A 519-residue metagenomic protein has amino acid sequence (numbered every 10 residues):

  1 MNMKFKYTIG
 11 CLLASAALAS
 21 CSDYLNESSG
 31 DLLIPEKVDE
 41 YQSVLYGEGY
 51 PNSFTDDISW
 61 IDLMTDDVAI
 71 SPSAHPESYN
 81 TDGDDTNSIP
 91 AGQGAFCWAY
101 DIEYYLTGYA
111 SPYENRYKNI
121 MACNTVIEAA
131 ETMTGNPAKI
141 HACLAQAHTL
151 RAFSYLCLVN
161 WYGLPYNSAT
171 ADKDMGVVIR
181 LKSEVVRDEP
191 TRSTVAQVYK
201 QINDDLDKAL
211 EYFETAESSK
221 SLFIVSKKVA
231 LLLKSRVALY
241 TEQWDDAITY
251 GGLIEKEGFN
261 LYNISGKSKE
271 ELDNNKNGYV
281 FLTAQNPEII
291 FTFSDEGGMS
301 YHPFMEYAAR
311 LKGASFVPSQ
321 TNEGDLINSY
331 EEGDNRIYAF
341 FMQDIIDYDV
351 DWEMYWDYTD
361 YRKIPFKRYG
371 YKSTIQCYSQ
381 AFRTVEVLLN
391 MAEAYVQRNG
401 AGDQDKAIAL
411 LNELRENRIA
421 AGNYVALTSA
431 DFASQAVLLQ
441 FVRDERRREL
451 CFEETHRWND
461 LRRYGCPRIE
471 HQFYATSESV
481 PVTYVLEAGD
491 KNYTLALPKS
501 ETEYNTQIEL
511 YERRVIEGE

Functional and structural regions predicted by a protein language model:
M1-S20: Sec-dependent bacterial lipoprotein signal peptides
C21-S73, K312-F316, L326, Y330 (+3 more regions): Membrane-proximal, proline-rich intrinsically disordered regions
T55-W60, M64, I248-V385, A421-T428 (+8 more regions): Hydrophobic-face positions in mid-chain alpha helices that act as interaction patches
N87-Y162, S193-A196, L210-S218, S373-S379 (+2 more regions): Conserved, well-structured interaction surfaces
W161-K200: Short coil/linker segments at helix-helix boundaries
Y199, W244, A401-Q404: TPR-repeat structural position
